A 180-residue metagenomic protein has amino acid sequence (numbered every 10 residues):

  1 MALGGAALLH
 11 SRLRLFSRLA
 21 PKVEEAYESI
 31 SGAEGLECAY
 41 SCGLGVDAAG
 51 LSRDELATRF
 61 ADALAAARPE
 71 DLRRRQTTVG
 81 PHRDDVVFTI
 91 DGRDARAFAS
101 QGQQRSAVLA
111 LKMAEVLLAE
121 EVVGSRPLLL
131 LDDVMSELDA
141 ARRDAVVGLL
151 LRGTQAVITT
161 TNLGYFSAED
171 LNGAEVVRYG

Functional and structural regions predicted by a protein language model:
A2-L128, E137, A141, A145-G153 (+2 more regions): Conserved NTPase motor "head" modules and their coupling/switch loops across ABC/AAA+ ATPases, GTPases, and GHKL ATPases
D132-V134: Walker B catalytic acidic pair
T160-T161, V176: A structural preference for long, well-packed, hydrophobic secondary-structure segments
E169-G180: A short helix-turn-beta junction within AAA+ P-loop NTPase domains corresponding to the substrate/partner-engaging
